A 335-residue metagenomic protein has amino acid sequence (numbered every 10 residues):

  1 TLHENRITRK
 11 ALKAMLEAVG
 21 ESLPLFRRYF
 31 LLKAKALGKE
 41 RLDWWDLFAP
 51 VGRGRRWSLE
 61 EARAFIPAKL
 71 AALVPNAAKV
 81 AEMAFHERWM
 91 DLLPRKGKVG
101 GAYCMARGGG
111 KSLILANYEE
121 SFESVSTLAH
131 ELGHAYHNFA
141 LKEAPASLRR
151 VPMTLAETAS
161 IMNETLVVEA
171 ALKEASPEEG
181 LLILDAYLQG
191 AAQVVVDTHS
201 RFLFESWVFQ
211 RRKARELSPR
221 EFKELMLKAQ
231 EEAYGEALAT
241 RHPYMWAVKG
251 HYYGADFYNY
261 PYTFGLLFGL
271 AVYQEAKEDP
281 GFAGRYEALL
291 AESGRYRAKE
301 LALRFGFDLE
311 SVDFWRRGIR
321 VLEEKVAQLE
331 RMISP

Functional and structural regions predicted by a protein language model:
T1-I7, K33-L42, L128, Y136 (+5 more regions): C-terminal, non-catalytic "cap/extension" segments appended to globular domains
T1-L113: Contiguous, non-catalytic segments that form substrate-binding/exosite surfaces or channel walls
L12-V19, L23, R63, L188 (+3 more regions): Short amphipathic alpha-helical coiled-coil/interface segments
A72-N76, M105, H134, N138-P145 (+1 more regions): Conserved helix-loop functional segments at active or binding sites
L113-N117, A144-M153, I183-G190, F209 (+1 more regions): Short beta-alpha connecting loops at secondary-structure transitions that line or flank enzyme active sites
E123-E131: Short alpha-helical catalytic segment bearing the HExxH-like zincin motif of zinc-dependent metalloproteases
S126-T127, N138-T165: Post-HEXXH active-site segment of zinc metalloproteases
P152-G180, Y187-Q193, G265: Post-HExxH zinc-binding segment in Zn-dependent metallohydrolases
